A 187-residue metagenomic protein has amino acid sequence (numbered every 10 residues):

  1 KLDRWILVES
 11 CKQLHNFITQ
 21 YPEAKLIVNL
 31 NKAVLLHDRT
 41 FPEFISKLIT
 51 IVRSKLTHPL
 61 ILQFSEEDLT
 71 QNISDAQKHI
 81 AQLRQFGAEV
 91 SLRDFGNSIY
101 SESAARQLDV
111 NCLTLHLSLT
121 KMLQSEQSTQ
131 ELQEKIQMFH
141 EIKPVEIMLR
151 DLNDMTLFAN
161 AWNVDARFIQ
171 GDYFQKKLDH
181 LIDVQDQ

Functional and structural regions predicted by a protein language model:
K1-L2, S128: Conserved acidic
D3-D75, D151: Catalytic core of bacterial c-di-GMP phosphodiesterases, primarily the EAL and HD-GYP domains, capturing alpha-helical
K12, E43-T50, D75-Q85, S103 (+2 more regions): Alpha-helical scaffolding segments of alpha/beta enzyme cores, especially the outer helices of TIM-barrel or partial
Y21-K25, K55-P59, Q85-G87, V110 (+1 more regions): A general structural motif
K25-L30, K55-T57, Q77-Q82, L113-L115 (+1 more regions): Generic detector of short, locally flexible boundary/turn motifs and exposed helical patches
K32-V34, Q63-Q71, A88-Q187: EAL-family c-di-GMP phosphodiesterase catalytic domain
